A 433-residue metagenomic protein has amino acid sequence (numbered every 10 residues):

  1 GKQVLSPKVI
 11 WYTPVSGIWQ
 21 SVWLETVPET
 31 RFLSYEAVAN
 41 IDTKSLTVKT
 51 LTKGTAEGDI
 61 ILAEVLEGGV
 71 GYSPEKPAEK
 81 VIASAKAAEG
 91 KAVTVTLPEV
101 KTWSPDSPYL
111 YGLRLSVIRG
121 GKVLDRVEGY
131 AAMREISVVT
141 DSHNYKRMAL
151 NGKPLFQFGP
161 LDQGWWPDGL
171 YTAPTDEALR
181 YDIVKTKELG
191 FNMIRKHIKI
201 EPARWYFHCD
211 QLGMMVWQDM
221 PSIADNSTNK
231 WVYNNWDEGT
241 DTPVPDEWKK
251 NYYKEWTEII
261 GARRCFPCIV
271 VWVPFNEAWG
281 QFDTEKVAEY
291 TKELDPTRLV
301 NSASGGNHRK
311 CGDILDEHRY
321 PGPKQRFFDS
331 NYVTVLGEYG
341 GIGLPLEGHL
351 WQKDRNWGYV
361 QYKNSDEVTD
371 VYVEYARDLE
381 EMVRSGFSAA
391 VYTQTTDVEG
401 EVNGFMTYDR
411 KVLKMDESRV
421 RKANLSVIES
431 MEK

Functional and structural regions predicted by a protein language model:
G1-H208, L212-V216, E255, V270-V271 (+4 more regions): Secreted/periplasmic carbohydrate-active enzymes, especially glycoside hydrolases
I183-T186, M193-A423: Substrate-binding/catalytic cleft of secreted carbohydrate-active enzymes, primarily glycoside hydrolases
